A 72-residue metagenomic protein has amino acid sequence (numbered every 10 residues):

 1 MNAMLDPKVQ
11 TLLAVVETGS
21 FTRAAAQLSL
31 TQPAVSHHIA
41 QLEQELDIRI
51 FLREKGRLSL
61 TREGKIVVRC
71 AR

Functional and structural regions predicted by a protein language model:
M1-A3: Short, intrinsically disordered or compositionally biased N-terminal tails of bacterial proteins
L5-T11, Q32, G64, A71: The N-cap/first-turn positions of alpha helices within or immediately adjacent to helix-turn-helix DNA-binding domains
L12, Q41-L42: DNA major-groove recognition helices of helix-turn-helix
V15-S29: Short helix-boundary/capping micro-motifs
Q27-L28, I39, L46, V67: Core residues of bacterial helix-turn-helix
E43-L60, K65: A short LG(V/I)-centered, amphipathic sequence patch enriched for acidic residue(s) preceding the LG motif
